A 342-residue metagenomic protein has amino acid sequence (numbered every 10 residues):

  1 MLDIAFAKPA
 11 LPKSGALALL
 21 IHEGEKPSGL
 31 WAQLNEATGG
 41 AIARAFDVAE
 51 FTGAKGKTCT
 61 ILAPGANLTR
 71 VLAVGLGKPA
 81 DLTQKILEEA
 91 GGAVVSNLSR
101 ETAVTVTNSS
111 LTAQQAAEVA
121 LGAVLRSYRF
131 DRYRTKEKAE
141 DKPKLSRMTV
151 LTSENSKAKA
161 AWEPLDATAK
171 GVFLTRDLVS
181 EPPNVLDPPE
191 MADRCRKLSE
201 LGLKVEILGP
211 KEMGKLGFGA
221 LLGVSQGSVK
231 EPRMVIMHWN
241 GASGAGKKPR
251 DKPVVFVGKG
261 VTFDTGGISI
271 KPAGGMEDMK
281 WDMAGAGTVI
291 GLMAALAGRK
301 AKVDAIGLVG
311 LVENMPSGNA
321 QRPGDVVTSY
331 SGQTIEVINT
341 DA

Functional and structural regions predicted by a protein language model:
M1-G260: Short amphipathic alpha-helical segment within the helicase RecA-like ATPase core that mediates nucleic-acid
A73, I236, V255-V257, T262 (+3 more regions): Structured core elements
P79-E89, M279-M283, V337-A342: Active-site pocket-shaping loop/turn-to-helix segments
L121-R126, V224-S228, K271-K280, R322-S329: A glycine- and small-aliphatic-rich helix-loop capping segment at beta-alpha/alpha-beta transitions that lines
C195, V254, I270-E313: Alpha-helical metal-binding/catalytic segments enriched in His/Glu/Asp
P249-K271, S317-S329: Acidic-glycine-rich active-site phosphate/pyrophosphate-binding loop
P253, V257, G274-K280, Q333-D341: Short pre-catalytic strand/loop immediately N-terminal to key active-site residues, enriched for Gly-Thr
A295-A342: A glycine- and small/hydrophobic-rich beta-loop-beta segment that serves as a flexible "lid/hinge" or phosphate-binding
